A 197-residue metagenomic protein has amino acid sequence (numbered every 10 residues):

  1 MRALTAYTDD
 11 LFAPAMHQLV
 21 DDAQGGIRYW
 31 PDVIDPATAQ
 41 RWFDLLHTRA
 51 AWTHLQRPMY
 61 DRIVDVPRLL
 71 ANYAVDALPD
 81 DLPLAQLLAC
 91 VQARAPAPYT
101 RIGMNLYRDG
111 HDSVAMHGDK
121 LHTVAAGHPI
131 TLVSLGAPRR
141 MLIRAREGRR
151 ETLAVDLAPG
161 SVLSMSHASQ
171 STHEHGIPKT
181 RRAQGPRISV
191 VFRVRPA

Functional and structural regions predicted by a protein language model:
M1-A197: Non-heme Fe(II) oxygenase metal-center motifs and adjacent flexible, charged/small-residue loops
